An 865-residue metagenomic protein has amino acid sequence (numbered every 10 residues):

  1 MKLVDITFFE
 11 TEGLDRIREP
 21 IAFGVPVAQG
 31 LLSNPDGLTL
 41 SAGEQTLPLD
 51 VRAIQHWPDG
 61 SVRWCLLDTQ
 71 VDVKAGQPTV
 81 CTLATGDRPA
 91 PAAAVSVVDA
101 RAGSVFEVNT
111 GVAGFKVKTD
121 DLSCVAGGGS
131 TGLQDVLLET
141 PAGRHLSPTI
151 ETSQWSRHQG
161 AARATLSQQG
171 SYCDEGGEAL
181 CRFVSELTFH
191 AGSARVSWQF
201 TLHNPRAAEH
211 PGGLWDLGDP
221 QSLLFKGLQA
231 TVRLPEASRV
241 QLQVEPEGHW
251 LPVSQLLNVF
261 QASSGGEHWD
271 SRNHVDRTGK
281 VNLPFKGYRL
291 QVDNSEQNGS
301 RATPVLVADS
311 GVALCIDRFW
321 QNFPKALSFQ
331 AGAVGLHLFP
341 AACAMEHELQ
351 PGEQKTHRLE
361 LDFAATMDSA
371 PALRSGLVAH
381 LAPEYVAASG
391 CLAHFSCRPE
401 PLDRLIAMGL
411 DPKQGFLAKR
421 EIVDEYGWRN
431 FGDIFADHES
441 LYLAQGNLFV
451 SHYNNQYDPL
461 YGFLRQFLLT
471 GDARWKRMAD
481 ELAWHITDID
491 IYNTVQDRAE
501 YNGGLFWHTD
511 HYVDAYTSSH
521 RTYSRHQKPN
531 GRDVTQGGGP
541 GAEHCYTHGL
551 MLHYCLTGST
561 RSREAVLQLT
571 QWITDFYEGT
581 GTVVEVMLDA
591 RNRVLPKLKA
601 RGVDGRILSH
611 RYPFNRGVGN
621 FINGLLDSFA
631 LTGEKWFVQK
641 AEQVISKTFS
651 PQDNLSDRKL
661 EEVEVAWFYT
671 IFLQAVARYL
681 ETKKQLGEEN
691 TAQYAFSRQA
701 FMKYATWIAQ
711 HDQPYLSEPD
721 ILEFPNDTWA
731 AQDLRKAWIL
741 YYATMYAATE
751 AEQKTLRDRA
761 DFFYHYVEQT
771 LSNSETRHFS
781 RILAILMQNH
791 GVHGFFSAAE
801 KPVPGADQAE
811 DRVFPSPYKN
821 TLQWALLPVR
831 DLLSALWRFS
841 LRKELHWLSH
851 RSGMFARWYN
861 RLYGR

Functional and structural regions predicted by a protein language model:
F9-D36, G213-P235: Surface-exposed beta-strand/loop patches in extracellular or lumenal glycoproteins
S41-C65, L327-L338: Solvent-exposed beta-strand/loop surfaces of large extracellular or lumenal domains
S104-L392, C397, N430-D437, S451-N454 (+2 more regions): Beta-strand/loop-rich accessory regions of lumenal/periplasmic or secreted enzymes, predominantly carbohydrate-active
Y172, L202-H203, E360-D362, P459-A473 (+9 more regions): Well-ordered alpha-helical scaffold segments within catalytic/enzyme domains
A342-E348, A444-Q456, P529-E543, V583 (+5 more regions): Solvent-exposed loop and edge beta-strand segments that line ligand/cofactor-binding and catalytic clefts
D368-V386, Q643, Q674-W707, H711-P714 (+3 more regions): Terminal, non-catalytic domain-edge segments
R374-N447, I491-R532, L832-A835, E844-Y863: Low-complexity, Ser/Thr/Pro/Gly-enriched N-terminal "stalk/linker" regions
H380-L381, Q414-F431, A479-T494, R561 (+4 more regions): Long, well-ordered core segments of solenoidal/helical folds
